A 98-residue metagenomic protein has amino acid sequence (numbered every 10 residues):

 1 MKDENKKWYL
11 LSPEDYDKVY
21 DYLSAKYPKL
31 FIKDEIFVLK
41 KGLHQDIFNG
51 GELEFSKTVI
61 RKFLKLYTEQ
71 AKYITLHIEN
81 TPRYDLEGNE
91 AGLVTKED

Functional and structural regions predicted by a protein language model:
M1-L43: Extended alpha-helical interaction segments
K2-L11, D15, R61, Y73-D98: Basic, alpha-helical nucleic-acid-binding regions used in initiation and control of genome expression
K6, Y20-D21, T58-V59, L66-T68 (+1 more regions): Short secondary-structure boundary micro-motifs
L11, L30-E35, G51-S56, K72-H77: Short acidic, glycine/proline-enriched loop segments that cap or flank alpha-helices
L39-K40, F63-K65, N80-T81: Short amphipathic alpha-helical segments embedded in low-complexity Lys/Glu-rich regions
I47-Q70: Compact, well-ordered interaction domains used in eukaryotic information-processing assemblies
